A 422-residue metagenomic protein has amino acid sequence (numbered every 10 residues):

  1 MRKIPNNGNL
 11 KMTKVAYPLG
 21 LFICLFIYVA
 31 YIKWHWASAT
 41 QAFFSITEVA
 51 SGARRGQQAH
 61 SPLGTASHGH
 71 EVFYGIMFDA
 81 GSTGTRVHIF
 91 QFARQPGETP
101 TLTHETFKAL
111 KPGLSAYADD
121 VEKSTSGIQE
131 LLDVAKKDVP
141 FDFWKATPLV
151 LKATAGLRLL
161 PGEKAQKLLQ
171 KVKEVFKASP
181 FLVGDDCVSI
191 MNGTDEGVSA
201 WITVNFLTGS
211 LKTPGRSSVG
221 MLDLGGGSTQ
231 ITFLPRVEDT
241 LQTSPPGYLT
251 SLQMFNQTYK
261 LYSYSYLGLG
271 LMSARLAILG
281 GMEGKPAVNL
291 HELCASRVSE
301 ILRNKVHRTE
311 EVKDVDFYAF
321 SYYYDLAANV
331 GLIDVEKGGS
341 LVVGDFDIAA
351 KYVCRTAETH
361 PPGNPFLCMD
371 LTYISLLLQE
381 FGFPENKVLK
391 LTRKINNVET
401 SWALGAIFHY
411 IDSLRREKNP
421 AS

Functional and structural regions predicted by a protein language model:
M1-A16, F43-A53: Short, low-complexity, Lys/Arg-enriched N-terminal segments of secretory-pathway carbohydrate enzymes
R2-L10, G75, I89, K111-W144 (+3 more regions): Helical "lid/coupling" subdomains associated with nucleotide-phosphate turnover
Y17-A30: Hydrophobic membrane-insertion alpha-helices, especially the h-region of bacterial N-terminal signal peptides
H35-A53, T99-T103, A421-S422: Interhelical loop segments of eukaryotic multi-pass membrane proteins
E48-G69: N-terminal low-complexity, Pro/Thr/Ser-rich intrinsically disordered segments that act as propeptides or flexible
P62-H70, L207-P214: A short acidic-Thr-Gly-centered motif at the start of a beta-strand
G81-T83: N-terminal switch/interaction subdomains of large nucleotide-dependent motors and GTPases
P96-E105, L182-V183, T240: Beta-strand initiation motifs
